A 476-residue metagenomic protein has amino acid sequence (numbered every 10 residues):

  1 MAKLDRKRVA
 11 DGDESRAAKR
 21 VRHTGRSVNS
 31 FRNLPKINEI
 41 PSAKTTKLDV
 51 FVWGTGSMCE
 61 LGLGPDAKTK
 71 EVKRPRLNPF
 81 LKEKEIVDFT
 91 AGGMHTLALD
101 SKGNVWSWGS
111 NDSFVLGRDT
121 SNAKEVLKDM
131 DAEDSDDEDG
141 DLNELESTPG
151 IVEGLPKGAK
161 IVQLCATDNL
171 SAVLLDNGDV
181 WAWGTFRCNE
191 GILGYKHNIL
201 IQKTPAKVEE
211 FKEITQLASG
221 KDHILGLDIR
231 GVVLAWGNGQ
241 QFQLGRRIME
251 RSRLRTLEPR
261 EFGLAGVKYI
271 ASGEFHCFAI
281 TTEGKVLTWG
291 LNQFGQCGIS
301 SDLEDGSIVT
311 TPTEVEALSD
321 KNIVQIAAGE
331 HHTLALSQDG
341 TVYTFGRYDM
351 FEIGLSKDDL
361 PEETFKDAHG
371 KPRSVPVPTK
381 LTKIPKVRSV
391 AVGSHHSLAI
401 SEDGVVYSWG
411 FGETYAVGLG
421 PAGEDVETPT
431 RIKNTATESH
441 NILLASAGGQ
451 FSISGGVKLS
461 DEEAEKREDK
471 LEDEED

Functional and structural regions predicted by a protein language model:
R32-D66, L77, S107: An edge-strand/N-cap motif at the start of beta-rich repeat modules
K47, K68-V72, A123-L127, A132 (+8 more regions): A detector of repeated loop/turn-to-beta-strand junctions in beta-rich toroidal repeat architectures
V52, H95-A98, S107, L170-V173 (+10 more regions): Conserved core positions of repeat-based scaffolds
G56, K102, N111, N177 (+11 more regions): Residue-level signature of beta-propeller blades and closely related beta-rich strand-turn architectures in secreted
A159, L164-E314, I326: Solenoidal tandem-repeat scaffolds enriched in leucines and small polar residues
E316-L318, K366-S389, A416-S446: Conserved blade-ending motifs and adjacent loop-strand segments that build the rim/top face of beta-propeller domains
A328-H332, L336-T341, R347-F351, R373-Y415: Loop/turn-rich, solvent-exposed surfaces of beta-rich toroidal or solenoidal domains
G404, F411, G420-D476: Blade-level signature of beta-propeller repeat domains, shared across WD40, Kelch, NHL, RCC1 and BNR/Asp-box propellers
